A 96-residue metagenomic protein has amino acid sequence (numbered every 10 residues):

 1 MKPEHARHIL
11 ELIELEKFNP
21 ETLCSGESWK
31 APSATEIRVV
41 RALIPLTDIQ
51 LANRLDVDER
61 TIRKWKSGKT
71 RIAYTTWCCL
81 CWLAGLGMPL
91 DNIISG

Functional and structural regions predicted by a protein language model:
M1-W29, S95: N-terminal flexible/basic segments that precede or flank functional cores
P32-S33, V57: Alpha-helix N-cap/N′ positions at the starts of helices
T35-Q50, C79: Short basic helix-loop element that most often maps to the first helix and adjoining turn of HTH DNA-binding modules
V39, N53, K64: DNA-binding alpha-helical recognition surfaces that contact promoter or target DNA
P45-T61: Short alpha-helical DNA-recognition segment
L55, W65-K66, T76, A84: DNA major-groove recognition helix of helix-turn-helix
D58, G68-T70: The DNA-recognition helices of helix-turn-helix-type DNA-binding domains
R71-I93: DNA major-groove recognition helix of helix-turn-helix/homeodomain DNA-binding modules
